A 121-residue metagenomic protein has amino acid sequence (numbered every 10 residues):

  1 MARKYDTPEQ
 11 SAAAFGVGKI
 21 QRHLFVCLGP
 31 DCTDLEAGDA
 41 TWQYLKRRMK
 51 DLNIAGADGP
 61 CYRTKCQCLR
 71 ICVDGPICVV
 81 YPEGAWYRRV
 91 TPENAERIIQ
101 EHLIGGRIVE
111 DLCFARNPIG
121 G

Functional and structural regions predicted by a protein language model:
M1-S11, G16-V17, G121: N-terminal leader/targeting and pre-domain segments
G16, T33-A37, T41: Alpha-helix N-cap/loop-to-helix boundary motif
G16-G18, A55-G56, V79: Solvent-exposed alpha-helices and their adjacent loops that cap or buttress functional pockets in soluble metabolic
Q21-E36, Y62-Y81: Local cysteine-cluster metal-coordination motifs and their immediate loop/turn environment, predominantly Fe-S cluster
T33, W86-Y87: Glycine-/small-residue-rich active-site loops that bind phosphorylated ligands and cofactors
D39-C61, R89-I104: Ferredoxin-type iron-sulfur electron-transfer modules in oxidoreductases and energy-metabolism complexes
D58-L69, R97-G121: Short Fe-S-cluster ligation motifs
D74-W86, P92, I108-G121: Short flanking/linker segments adjacent to small metal-binding domains or redox-active Cys/His motifs
